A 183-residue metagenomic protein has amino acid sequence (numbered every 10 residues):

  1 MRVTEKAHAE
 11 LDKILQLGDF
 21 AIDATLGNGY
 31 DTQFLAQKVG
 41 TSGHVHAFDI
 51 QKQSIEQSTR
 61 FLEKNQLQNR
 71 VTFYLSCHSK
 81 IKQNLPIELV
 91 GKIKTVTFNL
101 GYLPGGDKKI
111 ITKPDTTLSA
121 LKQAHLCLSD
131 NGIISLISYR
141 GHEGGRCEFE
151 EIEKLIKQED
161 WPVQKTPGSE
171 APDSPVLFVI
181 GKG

Functional and structural regions predicted by a protein language model:
M1-F20, Y30-Q33, Q37: S-adenosyl-L-methionine
Q16, V39-G40, L128-D130: Helix-to-beta-strand junctions that scaffold the AdoMet/dcAdoMet cofactor pocket in Class I SAM-dependent enzymes
D19, G43, G132: Glycine-centered, small-residue-biased loops immediately flanking beta-strands in adenine/cofactor-binding cores
T25, A120, L126-S138: Conserved beta-strand signature within the Rossmann-like core of class I S-adenosyl-L-methionine
H44-D49: Conserved SAM-binding motif I beta-strand of class I
I55-K92: S-adenosyl-L-methionine
G101-S119: Mobile active-site "lid"/loop adjacent to the S-adenosyl-L-methionine
H142-G183: Class I S-adenosyl-L-methionine
